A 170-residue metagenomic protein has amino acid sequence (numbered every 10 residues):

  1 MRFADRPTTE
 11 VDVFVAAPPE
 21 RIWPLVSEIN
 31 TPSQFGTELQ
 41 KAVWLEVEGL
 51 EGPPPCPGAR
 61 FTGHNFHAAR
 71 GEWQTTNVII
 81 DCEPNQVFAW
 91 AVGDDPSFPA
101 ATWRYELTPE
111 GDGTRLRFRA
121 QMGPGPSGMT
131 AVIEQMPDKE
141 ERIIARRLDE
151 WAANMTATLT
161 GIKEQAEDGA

Functional and structural regions predicted by a protein language model:
M1-C56: Hydrophobic ligand-binding cavity/cleft-lining segments
D12-A16, V78, E106: Generic structural detector for well-ordered beta-strands
V15, N65, A120-M122: Hydrophobic beta-strand positions in extracellular immunoglobulin-like domains
A16, C82-P84, E110: Structural motif
P18-R21, E150, N154: Short amphipathic alpha-helical segments
R21-V26, P32, F61, I79 (+3 more regions): Hydrophobic pocket/interface hotspot
W44-F98, T102, A153-A170: Glycine-rich portal/gate segments that line the openings of hydrophobic small-molecule binding cavities
G93-A153: Beta-strand/loop substructures that line and gate deep hydrophobic ligand-binding cavities in soluble
